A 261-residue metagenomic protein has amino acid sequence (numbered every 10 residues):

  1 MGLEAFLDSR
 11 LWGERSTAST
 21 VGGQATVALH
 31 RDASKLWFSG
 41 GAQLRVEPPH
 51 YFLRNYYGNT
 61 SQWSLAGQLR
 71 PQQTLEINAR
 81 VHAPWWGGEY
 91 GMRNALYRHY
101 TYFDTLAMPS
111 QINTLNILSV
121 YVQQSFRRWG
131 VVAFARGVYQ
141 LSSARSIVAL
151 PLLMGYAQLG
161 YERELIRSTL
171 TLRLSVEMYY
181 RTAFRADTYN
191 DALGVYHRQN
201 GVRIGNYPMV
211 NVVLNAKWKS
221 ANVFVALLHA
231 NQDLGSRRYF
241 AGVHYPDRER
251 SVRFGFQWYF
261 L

Functional and structural regions predicted by a protein language model:
M1-L261: Exposed, low-structure sequence patches enriched in small/polar residues
